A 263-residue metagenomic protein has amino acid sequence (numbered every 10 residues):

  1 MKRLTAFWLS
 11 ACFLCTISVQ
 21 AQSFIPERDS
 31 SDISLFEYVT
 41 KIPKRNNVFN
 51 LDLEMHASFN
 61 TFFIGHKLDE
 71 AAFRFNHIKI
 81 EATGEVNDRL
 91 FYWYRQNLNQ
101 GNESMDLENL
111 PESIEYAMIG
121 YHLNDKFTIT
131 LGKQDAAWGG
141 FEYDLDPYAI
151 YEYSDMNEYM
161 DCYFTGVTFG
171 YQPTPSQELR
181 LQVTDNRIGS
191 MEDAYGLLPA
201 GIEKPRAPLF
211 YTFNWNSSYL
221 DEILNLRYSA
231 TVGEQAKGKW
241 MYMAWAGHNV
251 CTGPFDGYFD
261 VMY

Functional and structural regions predicted by a protein language model:
M1-F24: Bacterial Sec-dependent N-terminal signal peptides
A21-I129, F169-L179, N249: Beta-barrel outer-membrane channel/assembly domains of diderm bacteria
S23-I25, H56-S58, F62-H66, E103-S113 (+1 more regions): Surface-exposed coil loops of outer-membrane beta-barrel proteins
I25-E27, S34, N157-E158, Y258-D260: Extracellular/periplasmic loop regions
K44-N46, L90, P208, F213-Y263: Detector for outer-membrane/organellar transmembrane beta-barrel domains, recognizing the amphipathic beta-strand
L53-T61, Y94-L98, L131-K133, L181-D185 (+3 more regions): Transmembrane beta-barrel strands of outer-membrane/channel proteins
R74-I78, E112-Y116, C162-G166, P208-F210 (+2 more regions): Transmembrane beta-barrel architecture of outer-membrane proteins
T83-D88, Y159-G166, A200-G201, Y258-M262: Short C-terminal domain-edge/linker segments immediately following a structured domain
